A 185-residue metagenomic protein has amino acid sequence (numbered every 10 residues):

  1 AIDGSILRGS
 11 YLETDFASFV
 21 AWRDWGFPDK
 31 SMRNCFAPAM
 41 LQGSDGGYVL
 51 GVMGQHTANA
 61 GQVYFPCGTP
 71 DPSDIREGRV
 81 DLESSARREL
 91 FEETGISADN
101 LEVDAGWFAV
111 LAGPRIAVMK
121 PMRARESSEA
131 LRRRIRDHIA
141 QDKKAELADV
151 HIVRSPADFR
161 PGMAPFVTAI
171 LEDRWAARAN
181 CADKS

Functional and structural regions predicted by a protein language model:
A1-F65, T69-F91, I96-S185: N-terminal leader/linker segments that precede catalytic domains of diphosphate-processing enzymes
